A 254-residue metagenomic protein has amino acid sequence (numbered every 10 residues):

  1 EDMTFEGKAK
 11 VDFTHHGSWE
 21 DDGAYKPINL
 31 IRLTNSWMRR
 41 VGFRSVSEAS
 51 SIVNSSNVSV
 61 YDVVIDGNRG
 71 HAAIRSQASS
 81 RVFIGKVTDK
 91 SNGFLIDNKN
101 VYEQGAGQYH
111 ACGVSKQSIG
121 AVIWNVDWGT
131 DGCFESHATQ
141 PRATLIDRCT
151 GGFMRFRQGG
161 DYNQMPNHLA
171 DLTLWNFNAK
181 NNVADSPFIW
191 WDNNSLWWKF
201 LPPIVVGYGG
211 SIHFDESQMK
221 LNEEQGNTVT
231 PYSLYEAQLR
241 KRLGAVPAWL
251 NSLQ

Functional and structural regions predicted by a protein language model:
E1-G23: Extracellular polysaccharide-degrading/modifying enzymes targeting complex plant/algal/animal polysaccharides
D2-G7, T34-S45, S56-R69, A78-G132 (+2 more regions): Right-handed parallel beta-helix
H15, G23, P27, A78-R81: A composition-driven surface/loop motif
W19-K26, N167-D171: Glycine-rich, flexible loop segments associated with nucleotide phosphate handling
V53: Aromatic-lined, polymer-binding surfaces characteristic of secreted/periplasmic polysaccharide-degrading enzymes
W124-D131, R142-Q254: Catalytic domains of carbohydrate-active enzymes that cleave complex glycans
